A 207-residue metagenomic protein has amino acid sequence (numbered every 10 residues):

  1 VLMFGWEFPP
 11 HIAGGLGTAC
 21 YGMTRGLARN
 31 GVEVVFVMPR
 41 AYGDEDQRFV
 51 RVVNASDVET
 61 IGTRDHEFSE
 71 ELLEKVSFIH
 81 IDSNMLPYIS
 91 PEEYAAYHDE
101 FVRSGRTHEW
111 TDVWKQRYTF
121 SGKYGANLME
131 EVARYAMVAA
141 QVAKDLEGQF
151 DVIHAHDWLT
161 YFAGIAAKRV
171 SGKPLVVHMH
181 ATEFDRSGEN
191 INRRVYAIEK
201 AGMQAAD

Functional and structural regions predicted by a protein language model:
W6, P39, M179-T182: Histidine-centered beta-alpha loop that forms part of the nucleotide-sugar donor binding/catalytic region in diverse
E7-A19, G43-Q47: A short, glycine/small-residue-rich beta-strand->loop->alpha-helix junction that serves as a flexible
G17-A28: Short amphipathic alpha-helix
V32-D145: A conserved catalytic-core segment of Leloir-type glycosyltransferases
V132-V138, S171-V176, F184-A201: Nucleotide-sugar donor phosphate/pyrophosphate-binding loop at the beta->alpha transition of glycosyltransferases
K144, G148, F162, L175-N192 (+1 more regions): A short, histidine- and acid-enriched strand-loop-helix "catalytic/donor-clamping" loop that lines the nucleotide-sugar
I153-H154, Q204-D207: A short beta-strand/loop micro-motif in the catalytic core of glycosyltransferases that engages the nucleotide-sugar
A155-T160: Short His-centered aromatic/hydrophobic patch
